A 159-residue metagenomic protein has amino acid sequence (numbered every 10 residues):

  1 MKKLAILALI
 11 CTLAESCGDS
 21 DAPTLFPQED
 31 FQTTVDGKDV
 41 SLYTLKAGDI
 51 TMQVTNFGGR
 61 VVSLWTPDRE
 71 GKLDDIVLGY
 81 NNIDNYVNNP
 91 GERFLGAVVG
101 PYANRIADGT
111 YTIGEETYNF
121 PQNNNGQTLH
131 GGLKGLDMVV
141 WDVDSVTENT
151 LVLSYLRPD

Functional and structural regions predicted by a protein language model:
K3, G18-D159: Surface-exposed acidic/polar loop and edge beta-strand patches at domain peripheries
L4-L9: Sec-dependent signal peptide hydrophobic core
L13-S16: C-terminal motif of bacterial Sec signal peptides marking the signal peptidase cleavage site
